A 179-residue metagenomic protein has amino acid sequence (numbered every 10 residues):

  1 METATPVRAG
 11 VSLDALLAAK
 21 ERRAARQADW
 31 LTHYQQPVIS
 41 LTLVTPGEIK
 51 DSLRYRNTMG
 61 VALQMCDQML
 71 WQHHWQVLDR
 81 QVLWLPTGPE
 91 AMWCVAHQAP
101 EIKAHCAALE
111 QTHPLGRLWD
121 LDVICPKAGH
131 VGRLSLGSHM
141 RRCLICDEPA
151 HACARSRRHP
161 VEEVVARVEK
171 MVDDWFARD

Functional and structural regions predicted by a protein language model:
M1-W75: General detector of N-terminal leader/presequence modules that precede the first folded domain
Q35-T42, P86-M92, R142-D147: Glycine-rich, often proline-containing surface loops adjacent to acidic residues and nearby aromatics that form
T45-I49, H97-A99, P149-A152: A generic structural motif
R54-A62, E101, P160, V164: Short amphipathic alpha-helical segments
A62, C66, E101-H105, R142: Amphipathic alpha-helical interface surfaces
Q68-Q72, A107-L115, K170-D173: Short, intrinsically disordered, mixed-charge
Q81-G132: A broadly conserved sequence feature marking short terminus-proximal activation segments in nucleic acid-centric
P114-D179: Cys/His-clustered metal-coordination modules, chiefly Zn-binding fingers
